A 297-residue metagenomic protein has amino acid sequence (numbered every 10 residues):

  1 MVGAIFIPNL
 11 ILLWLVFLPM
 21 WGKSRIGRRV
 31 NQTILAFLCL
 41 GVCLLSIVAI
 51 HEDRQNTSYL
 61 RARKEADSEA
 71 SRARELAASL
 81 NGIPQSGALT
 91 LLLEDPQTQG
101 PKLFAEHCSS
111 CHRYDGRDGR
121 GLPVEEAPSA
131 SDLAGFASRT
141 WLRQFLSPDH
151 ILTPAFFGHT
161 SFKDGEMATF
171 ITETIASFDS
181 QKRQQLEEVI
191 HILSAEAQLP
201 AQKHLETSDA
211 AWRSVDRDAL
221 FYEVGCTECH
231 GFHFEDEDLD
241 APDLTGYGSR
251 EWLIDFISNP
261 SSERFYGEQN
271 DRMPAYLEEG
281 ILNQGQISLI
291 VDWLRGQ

Functional and structural regions predicted by a protein language model:
M1-L91, S180-L193, G296: N-terminal export/targeting leaders of redox proteins
R74-F104, G121, S194-Y222: Electrostatic cytochrome c docking/interface patches
E94-D95, K102-A105, V124-A201, H233-Q297: Extracytoplasmic electron-transfer domains, predominantly the class I c-type cytochrome c fold
S110, E228: Short, cysteine/histidine-rich loop/knuckle motifs that typically chelate Zn2+
Y114-D115, F232-H233: Cys/His-rich metal-chelating microdomains
